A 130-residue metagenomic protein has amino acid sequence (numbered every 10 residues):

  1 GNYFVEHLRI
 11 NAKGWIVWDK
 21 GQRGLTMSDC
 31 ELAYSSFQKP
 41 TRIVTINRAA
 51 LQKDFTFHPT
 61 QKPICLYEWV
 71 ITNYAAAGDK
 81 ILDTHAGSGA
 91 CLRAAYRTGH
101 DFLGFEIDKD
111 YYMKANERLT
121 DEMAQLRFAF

Functional and structural regions predicted by a protein language model:
G1-F130: Class I S-adenosyl-L-methionine
